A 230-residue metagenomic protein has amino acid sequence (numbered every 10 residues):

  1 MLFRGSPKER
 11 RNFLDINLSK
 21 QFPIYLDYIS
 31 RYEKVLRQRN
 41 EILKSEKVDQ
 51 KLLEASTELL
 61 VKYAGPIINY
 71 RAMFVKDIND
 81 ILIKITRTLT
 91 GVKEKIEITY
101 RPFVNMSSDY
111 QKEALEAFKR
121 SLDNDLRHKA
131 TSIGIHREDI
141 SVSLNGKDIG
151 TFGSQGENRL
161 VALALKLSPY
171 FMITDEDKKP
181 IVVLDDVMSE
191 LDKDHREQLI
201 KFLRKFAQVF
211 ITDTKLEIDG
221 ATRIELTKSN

Functional and structural regions predicted by a protein language model:
M1-I42: Extended, charged alpha-helical "arm/stalk" segments used for dimerization and assembly in large NTPase-driven machines
P7, Y32, D49, L53-S56: Generic alpha-helical segment signature
P23-D27, V48, Y70-M73: Alpha-helical structural elements of signaling/regulatory helical domains
L43-K47: Secondary-structure edge/capping motif, primarily at the C-terminal ends of alpha-helices and the immediately following
K51-I181, E190, D194, Q198-F206 (+2 more regions): Conserved NTPase motor "head" modules and their coupling/switch loops across ABC/AAA+ ATPases, GTPases, and GHKL ATPases
D185-V187: Walker B catalytic acidic pair
V209, A221-E225: Conserved beta-strand scaffold positions in the cores of enzyme catalytic domains, especially in NTP/NDP-utilizing
T212-K215: H-loop/switch region of ABC-family ATPase nucleotide-binding domains
